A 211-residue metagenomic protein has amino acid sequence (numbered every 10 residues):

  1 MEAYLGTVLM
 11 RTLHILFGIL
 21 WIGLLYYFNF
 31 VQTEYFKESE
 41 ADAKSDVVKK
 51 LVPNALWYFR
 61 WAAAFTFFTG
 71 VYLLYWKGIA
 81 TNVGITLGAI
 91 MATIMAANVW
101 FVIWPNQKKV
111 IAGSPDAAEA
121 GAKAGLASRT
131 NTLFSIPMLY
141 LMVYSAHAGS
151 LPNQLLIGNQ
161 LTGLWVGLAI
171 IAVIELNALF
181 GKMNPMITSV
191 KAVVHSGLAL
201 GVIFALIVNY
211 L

Functional and structural regions predicted by a protein language model:
M1-L211: Polytopic transmembrane helical bundles with strong interfacial aromatic enrichment
